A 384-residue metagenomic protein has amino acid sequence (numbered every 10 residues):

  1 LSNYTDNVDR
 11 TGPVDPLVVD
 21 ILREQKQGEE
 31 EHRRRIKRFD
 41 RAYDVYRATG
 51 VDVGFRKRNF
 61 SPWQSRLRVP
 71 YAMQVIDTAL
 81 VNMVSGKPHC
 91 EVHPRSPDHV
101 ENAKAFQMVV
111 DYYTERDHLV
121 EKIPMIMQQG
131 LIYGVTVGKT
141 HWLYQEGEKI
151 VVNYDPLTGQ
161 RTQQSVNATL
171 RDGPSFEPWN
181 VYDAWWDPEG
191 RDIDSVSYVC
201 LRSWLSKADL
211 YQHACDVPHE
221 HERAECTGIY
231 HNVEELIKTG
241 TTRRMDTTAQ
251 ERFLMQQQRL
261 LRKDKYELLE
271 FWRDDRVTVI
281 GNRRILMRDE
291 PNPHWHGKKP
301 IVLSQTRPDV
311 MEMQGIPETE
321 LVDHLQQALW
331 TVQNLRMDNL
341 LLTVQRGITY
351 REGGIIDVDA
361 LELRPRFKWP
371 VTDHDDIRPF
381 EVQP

Functional and structural regions predicted by a protein language model:
L1-P384: Extended alpha-helical, oligomerization-prone segments that build pores/tubes and scaffolds
